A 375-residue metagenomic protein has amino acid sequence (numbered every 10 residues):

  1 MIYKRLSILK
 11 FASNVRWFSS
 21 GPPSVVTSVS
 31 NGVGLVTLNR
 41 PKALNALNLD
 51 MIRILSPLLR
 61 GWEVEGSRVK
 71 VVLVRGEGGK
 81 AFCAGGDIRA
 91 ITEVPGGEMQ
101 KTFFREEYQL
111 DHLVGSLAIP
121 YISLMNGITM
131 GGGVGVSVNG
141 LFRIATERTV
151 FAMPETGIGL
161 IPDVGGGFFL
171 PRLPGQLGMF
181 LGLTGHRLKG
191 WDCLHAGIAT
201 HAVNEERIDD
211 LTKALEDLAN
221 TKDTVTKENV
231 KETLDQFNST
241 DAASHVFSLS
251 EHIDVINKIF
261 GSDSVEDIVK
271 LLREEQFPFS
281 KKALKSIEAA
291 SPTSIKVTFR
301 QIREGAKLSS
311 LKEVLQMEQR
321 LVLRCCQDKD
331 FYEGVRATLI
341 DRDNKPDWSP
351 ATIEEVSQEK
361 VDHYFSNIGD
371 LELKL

Functional and structural regions predicted by a protein language model:
M1-R75, H112, H363, N367 (+1 more regions): Conserved CoA-thioester-binding segment of acyl-CoA-metabolizing enzymes
N31, V36, I54-P95, Q109-L124 (+1 more regions): A structural preference for short, pocket-lining loop segments at secondary-structure junctions
V74, D87, V136-S137, D192-C193 (+2 more regions): Hydrophobic/aromatic residues within transmembrane alpha-helices of multi-pass small-molecule transporters
I88-M125, G166-F168, D362-G369, L373: An acidic, glycine-rich surface segment that forms the CoA-thioester-binding/catalytic face of crotonase-fold enzymes
V114-I158, P162, F180-G190, H201: Glycine-rich beta-to-alpha active-site loop
G165-V225: Contiguous mid-protein beta-loop-alpha structural module that forms a pocket-lining wall or clamp of enzyme active
N204-A290, S294: Amphipathic alpha-helical blocks and their helix-capping loop/short-beta junctions
L321, K329, E333-L375: C-terminal amphipathic alpha-helical interaction region
